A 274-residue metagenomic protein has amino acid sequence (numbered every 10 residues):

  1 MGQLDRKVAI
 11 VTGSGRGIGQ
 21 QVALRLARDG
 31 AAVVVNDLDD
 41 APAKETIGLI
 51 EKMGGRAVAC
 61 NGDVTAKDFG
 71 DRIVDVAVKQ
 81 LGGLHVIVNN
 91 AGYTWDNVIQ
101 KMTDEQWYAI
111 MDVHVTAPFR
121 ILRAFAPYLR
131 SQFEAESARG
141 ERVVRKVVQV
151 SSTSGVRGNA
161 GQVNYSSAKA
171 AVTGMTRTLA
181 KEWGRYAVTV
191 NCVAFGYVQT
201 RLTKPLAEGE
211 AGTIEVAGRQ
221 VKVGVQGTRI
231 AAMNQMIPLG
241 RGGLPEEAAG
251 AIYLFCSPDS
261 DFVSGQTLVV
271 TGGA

Functional and structural regions predicted by a protein language model:
G2-V34: Canonical Rossmann dinucleotide-binding motif of NAD(H)/NADP(H)-dependent dehydrogenases/reductases, specifically
L81, R241-V270: C-terminal substrate-recognition "lid" of short-chain dehydrogenase/reductases
V98-I99, T103-Y108, M233: Substrate-binding pocket helix/loop in short-chain dehydrogenase/reductase
L122, A168, T176: Active-site helix of classical SDR
P127, K181-E182, D261: Alpha-helical segment proximal to the catalytic Tyr-Lys
S152: Residue(s) in the substrate-gating loop at a strand-loop-helix junction that position the organic substrate next
G184, T189, V263-G265: Short, small/polar-rich loop/turn modules that mediate ligand/substrate recognition or access, typified
